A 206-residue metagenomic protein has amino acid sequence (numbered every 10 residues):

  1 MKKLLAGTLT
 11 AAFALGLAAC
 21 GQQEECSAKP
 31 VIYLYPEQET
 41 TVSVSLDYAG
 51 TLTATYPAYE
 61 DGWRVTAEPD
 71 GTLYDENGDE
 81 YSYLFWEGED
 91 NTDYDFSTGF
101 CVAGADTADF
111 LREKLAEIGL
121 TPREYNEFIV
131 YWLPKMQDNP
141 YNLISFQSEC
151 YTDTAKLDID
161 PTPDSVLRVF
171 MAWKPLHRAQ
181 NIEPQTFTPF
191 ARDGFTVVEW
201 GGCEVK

Functional and structural regions predicted by a protein language model:
M1-L4: Positively charged n-region of N-terminal signal peptides that target proteins for export
A6-T8: N-terminal export/membrane-targeting signals
A11-A12: Repetitive helical segments and hydrophobic/amphipathic motifs
G16-A19: C-terminal motif of bacterial Sec signal peptides marking the signal peptidase cleavage site
Q22-K206: Protease-labile, long low-complexity intrinsically disordered regions enriched in Pro/Ser/Thr
